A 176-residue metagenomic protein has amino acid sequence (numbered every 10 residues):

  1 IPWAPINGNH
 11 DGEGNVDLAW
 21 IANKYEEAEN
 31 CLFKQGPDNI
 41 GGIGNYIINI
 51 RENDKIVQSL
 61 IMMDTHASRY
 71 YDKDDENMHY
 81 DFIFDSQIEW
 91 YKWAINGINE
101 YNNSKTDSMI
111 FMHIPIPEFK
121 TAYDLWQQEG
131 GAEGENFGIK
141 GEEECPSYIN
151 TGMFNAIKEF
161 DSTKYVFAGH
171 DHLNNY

Functional and structural regions predicted by a protein language model:
P2-N103: Extended active-site neighborhood of metal-dependent phosphoesterases/phosphodiesterases
P5-D17, S68-Y71, I114-T121, T163-Y176: Active-site environment of divalent metal-dependent phosphoester hydrolases
S59-I61, D75-H172: His/acidic metal-ligating clusters that form di-metal
